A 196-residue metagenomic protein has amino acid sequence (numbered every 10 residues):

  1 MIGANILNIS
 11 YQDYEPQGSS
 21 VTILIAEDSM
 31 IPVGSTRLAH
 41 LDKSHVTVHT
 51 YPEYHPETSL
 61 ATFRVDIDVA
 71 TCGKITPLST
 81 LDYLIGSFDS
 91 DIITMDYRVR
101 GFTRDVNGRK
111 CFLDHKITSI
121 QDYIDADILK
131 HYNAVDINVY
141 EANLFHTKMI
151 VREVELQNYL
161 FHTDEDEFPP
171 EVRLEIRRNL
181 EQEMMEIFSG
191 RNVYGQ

Functional and structural regions predicted by a protein language model:
M1-Q196: Polybasic/polar functional segments that serve as interface/processing modules
